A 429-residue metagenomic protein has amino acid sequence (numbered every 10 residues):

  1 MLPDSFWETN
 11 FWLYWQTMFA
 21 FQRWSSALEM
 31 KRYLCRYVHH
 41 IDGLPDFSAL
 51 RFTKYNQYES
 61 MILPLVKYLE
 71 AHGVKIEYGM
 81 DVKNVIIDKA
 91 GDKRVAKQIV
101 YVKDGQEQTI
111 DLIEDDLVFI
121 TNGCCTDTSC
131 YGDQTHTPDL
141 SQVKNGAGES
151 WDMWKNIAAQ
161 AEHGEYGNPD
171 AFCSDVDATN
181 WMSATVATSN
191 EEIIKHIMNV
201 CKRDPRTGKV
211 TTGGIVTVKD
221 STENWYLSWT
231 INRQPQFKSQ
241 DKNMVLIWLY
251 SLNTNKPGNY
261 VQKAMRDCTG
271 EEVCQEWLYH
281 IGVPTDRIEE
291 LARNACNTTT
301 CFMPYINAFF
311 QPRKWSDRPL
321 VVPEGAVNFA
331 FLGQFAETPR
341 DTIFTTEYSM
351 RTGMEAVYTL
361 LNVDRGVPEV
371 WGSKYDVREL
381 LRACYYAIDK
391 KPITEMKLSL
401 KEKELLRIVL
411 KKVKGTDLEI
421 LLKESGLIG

Functional and structural regions predicted by a protein language model:
M1-R36, R51-F52: Rossmann-like flavin
L2, Y14-W15, K83-N84, L291-T300: Short linear loop/turn motifs
D4, R23, A27-M30, V143-S150 (+5 more regions): Intrinsic-disorder-associated interaction segments
T9, L13, R32-C35, E59-L63 (+3 more regions): A structural signal for well-ordered alpha-helical segments within the folded catalytic domains of diverse enzymes
C35-L117, T121-G123, T135-H136, S141-V143 (+1 more regions): Helical element adjacent to the flavin cofactor pocket in flavoenzyme catalytic cores
Y37-T53, D115-L117, N122-Y375: C-terminal segments that line or cap access tunnels to active or ligand-binding sites in enzymes and enzyme-associated
T359-D417: Active-site-proximal substrate-binding core of FAD-dependent oxidoreductases
T416, L421-G429: Terminal low-complexity segments of carbohydrate-biosynthetic enzymes
